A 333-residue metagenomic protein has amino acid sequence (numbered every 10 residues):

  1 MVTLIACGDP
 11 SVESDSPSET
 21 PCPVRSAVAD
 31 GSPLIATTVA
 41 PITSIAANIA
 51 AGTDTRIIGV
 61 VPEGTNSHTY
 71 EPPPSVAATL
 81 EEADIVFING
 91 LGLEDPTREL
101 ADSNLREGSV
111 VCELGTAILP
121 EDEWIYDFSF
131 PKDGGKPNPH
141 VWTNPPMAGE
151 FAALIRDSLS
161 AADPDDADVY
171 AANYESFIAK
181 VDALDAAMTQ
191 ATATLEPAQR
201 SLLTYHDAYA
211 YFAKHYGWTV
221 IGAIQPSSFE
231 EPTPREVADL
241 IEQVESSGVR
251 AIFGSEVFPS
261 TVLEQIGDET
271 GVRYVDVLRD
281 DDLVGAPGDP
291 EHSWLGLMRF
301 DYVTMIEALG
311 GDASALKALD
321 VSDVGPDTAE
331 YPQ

Functional and structural regions predicted by a protein language model:
C7-Q333: Extracytoplasmic metal-acquisition and chelation regions
